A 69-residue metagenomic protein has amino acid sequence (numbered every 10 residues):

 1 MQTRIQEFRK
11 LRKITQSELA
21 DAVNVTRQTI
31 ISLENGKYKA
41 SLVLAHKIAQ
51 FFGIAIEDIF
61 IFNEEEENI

Functional and structural regions predicted by a protein language model:
M1-L11: A short, Lys/Arg-rich alpha-helix, primarily the initiator
K10, D21, Q50: Alpha-helical residues within the helix-turn-helix
I14-I31: Short alpha-helical DNA-recognition segment
A45-A49, I59-F60: Hydrophobic micro-packing sites on short alpha-helices
F60-I69: Short, charged recognition helix plus adjacent turn of helix-turn-helix-like nucleic-acid-binding domains
